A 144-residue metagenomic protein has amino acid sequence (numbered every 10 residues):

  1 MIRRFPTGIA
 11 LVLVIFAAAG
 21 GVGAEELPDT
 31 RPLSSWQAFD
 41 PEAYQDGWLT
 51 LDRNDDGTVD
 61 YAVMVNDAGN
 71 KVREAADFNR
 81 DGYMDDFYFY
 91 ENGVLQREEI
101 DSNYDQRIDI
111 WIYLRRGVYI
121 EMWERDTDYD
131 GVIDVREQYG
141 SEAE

Functional and structural regions predicted by a protein language model:
M1-I9: Bacterial N-terminal signal peptides that target proteins for export
R3-R4, A18-V22: N-terminal targeting/docking segments
G8-A18: Bacterial N-terminal signal peptides
G20-E144: Calcium-binding acidic motifs and repeat modules
